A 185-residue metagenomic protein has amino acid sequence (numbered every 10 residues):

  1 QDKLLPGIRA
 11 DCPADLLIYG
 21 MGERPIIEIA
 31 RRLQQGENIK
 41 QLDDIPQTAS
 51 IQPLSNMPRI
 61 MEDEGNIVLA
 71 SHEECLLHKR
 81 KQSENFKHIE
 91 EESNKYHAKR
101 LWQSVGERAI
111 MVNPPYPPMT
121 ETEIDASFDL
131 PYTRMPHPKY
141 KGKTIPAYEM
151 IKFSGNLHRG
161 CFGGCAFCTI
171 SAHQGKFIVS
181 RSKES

Functional and structural regions predicted by a protein language model:
Q1-V105, V112-N113, P117: Glycine-rich beta-alpha loop elements in corrinoid/cobalamin-binding modules across cobalamin-dependent enzymes
E91-S185: Radical SAM [4Fe-4S] cluster-binding motif and immediate context
